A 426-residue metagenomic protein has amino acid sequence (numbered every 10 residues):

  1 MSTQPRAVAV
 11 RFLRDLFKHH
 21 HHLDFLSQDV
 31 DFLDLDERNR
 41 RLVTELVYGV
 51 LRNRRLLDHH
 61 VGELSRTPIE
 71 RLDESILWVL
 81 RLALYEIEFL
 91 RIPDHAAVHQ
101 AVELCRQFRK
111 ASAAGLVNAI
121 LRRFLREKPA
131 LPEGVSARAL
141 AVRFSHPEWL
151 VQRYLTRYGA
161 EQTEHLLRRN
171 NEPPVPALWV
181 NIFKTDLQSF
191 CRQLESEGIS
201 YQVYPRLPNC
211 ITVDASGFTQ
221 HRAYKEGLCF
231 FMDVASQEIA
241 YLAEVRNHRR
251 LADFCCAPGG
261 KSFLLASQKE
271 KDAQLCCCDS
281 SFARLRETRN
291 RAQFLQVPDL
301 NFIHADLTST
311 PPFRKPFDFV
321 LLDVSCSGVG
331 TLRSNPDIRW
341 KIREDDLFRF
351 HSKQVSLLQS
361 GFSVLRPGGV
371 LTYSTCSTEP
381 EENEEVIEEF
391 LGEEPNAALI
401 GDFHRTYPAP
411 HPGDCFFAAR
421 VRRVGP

Functional and structural regions predicted by a protein language model:
M1-P426: S-adenosylmethionine
